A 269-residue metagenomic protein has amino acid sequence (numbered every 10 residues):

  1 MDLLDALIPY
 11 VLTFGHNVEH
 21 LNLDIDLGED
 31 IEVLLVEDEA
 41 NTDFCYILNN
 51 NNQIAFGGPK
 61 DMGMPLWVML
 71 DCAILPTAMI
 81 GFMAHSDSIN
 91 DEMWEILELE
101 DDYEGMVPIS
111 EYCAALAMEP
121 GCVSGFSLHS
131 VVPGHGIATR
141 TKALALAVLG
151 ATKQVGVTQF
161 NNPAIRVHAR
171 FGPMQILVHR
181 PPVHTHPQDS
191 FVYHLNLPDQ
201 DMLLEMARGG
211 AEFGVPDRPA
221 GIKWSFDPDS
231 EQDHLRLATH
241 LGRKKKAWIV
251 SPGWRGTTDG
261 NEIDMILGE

Functional and structural regions predicted by a protein language model:
M1-N17, R180, H186-P187, H194-E269: Intrinsically disordered, low-complexity, positively biased terminal segments
D2-D71, L75, G81-S86, M93 (+2 more regions): Short amphipathic alpha-helix that is part of the acyltransferase structural core
M69-E104, P108-I109, R243-I263: A short helix-loop-beta-strand connector motif used in the catalytic cores of GNAT acetyltransferases and, in some
I109, G125-L149, R170: Conserved acetyl-CoA-binding loop-helix of GNAT-fold acetyltransferases
E111-V132, G156-V157: Conserved acetyl-CoA binding element of GNAT-fold acetyltransferases
G121-C122, A147-N161: Conserved GNAT acetyl-CoA-binding A-motif
V155-V167, S225-S230: Conserved beta-strand-loop-alpha-helix junction that forms the acyl-donor binding cleft
F160-H186: Conserved active-site alpha-helix within GNAT-family acetyltransferase domains
